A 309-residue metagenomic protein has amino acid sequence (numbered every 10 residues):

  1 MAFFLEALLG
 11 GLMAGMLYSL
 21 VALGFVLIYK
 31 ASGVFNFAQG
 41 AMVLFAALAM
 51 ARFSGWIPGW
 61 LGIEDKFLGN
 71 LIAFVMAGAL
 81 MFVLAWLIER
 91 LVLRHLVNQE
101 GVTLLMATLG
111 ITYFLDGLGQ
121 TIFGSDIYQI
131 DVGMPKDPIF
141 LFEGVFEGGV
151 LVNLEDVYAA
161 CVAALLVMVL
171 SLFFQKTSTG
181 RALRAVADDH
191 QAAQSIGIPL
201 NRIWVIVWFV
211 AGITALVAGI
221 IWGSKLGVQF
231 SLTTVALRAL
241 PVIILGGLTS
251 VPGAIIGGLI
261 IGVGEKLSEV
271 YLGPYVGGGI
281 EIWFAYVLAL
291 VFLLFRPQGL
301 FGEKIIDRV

Functional and structural regions predicted by a protein language model:
M1-V21, A49, I57-F74, Q99-T103 (+2 more regions): Membrane-interfacial amphipathic/re-entrant helices at transmembrane-helix boundaries
A2-L17, V152, F173-S178, W204-I243 (+1 more regions): Inter-helical junctions in multi-pass inner-membrane proteins, predominant in energy-converting antiporter-like
F4-F53, L87, L91-T103, I243-V251: Single transmembrane alpha-helix segments in multi-pass membrane proteins
A14, G148-V228, V251-G257: Helix-loop-helix "hairpin" substructures at the membrane interface of multi-pass membrane proteins
A31-L87, L91, G149, L272-Y275: Membrane-embedded helix boundary and interhelical linker motif in transport proteins
Q39-M42, S224-V251, G257, G278 (+2 more regions): Glycine-rich helix-loop "coupling/hinge" segments at transmembrane-helix boundaries in multipass transporters
W60-I111, L118, I256-I261, E265 (+1 more regions): Alpha-helical transmembrane segments within multi-pass membrane transporters and channels
H95-L96, G101-K176, I203-I206, G227 (+3 more regions): Transmembrane helix-bundle core of multi-pass membrane transporters and related energy-transducing complexes
